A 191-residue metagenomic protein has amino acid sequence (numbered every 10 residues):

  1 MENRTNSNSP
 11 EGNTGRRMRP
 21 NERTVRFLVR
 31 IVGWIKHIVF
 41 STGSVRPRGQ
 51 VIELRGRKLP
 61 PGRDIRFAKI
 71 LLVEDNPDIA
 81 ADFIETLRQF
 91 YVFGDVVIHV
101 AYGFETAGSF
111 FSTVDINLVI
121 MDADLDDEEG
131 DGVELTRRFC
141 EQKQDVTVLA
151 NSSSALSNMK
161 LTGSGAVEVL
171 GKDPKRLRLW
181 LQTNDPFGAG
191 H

Functional and structural regions predicted by a protein language model:
E2-L71, P77-G94, P174-H191: Non-catalytic signal-transmission and effector/linker regions of two-component phosphorelay proteins
E74, S152: Conserved acidic carboxylate
E85, V100-L118, D126: Acidic, metal-coordinating helix/loop segments flanking the phosphotransfer/catalytic sites of two-component signaling
F104, S153-S157: Short, polar loop motifs at secondary-structure junctions
S112-V114, R138-V146, S164: Conserved phosphotransfer cores of two-component systems
N117-R138: Conserved phosphotransfer microenvironments
V119, V169-L170: Two-component signal transduction core modules
T162-V169: As written
